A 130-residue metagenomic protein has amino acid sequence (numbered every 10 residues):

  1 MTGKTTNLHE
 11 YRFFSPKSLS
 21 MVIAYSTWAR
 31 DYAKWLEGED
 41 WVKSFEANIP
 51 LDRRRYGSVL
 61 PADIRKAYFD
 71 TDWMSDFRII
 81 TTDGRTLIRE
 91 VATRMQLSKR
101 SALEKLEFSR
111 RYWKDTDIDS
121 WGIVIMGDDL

Functional and structural regions predicted by a protein language model:
M1-L130: Electrostatic, structured charged patches in enzyme active sites and in nucleic-acid/phosphate-binding
